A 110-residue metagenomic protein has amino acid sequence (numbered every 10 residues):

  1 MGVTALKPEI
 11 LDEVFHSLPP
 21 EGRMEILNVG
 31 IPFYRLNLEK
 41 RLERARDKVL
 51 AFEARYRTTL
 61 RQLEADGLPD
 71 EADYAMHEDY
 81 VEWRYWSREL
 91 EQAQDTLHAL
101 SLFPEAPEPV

Functional and structural regions predicted by a protein language model:
M1-L63, E91, D95-V110: Small, basic N-terminal interaction modules of short regulatory proteins
L38-R41, D79-E82, W86-E89: Amphipathic alpha-helix face/heptad-repeat signature
L68-E82: Short, glycine/alanine-rich amphipathic alpha-helical segment that often forms an alpha-turn-alpha hairpin
